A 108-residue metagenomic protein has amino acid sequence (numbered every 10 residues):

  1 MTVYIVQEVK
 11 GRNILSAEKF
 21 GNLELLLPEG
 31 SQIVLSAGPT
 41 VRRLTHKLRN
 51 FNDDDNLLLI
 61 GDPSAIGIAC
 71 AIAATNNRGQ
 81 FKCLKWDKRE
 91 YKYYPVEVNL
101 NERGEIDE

Functional and structural regions predicted by a protein language model:
M1-N56, I68-E108: Long, low-complexity, Lys/Arg-enriched
N56-D62: Acidic beta-strand-to-loop metal/phosphate-binding motif
A65: Conserved histidine-centered catalytic loops in small-molecule metabolism enzymes
